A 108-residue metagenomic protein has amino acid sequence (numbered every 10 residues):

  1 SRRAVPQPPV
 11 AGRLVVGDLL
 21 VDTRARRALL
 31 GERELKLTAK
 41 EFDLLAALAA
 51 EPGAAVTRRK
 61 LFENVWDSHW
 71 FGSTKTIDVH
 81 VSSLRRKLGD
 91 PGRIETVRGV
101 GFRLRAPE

Functional and structural regions predicted by a protein language model:
S1-V15: Basic, amphipathic DNA-recognition helix from helix-turn-helix-like DNA-binding domains
T23: Conserved A-loop
R27-G92, R98-V100, A106: Positively charged, aromatic-enriched patches within helix-turn-helix-type DNA-binding elements, predominantly
